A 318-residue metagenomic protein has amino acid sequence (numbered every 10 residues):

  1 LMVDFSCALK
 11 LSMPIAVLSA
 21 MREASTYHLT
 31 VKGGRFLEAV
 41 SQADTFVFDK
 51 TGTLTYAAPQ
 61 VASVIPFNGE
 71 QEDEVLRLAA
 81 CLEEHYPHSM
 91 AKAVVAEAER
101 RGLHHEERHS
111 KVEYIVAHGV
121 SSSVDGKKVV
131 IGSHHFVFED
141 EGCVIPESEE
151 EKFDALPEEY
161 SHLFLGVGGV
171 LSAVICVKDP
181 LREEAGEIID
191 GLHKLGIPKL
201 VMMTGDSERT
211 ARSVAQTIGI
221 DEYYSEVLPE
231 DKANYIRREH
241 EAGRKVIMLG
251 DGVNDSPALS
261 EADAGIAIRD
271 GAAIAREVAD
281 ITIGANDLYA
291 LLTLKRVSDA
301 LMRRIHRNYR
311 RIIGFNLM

Functional and structural regions predicted by a protein language model:
L1, M13-R22, Q60-S63, A93-A98 (+2 more regions): Re-entrant/interfacial helical elements at transmembrane boundaries that shape and gate the permeation pathway
L1-A8, L249, G265-A272, I281-A285 (+1 more regions): Hydrophobic transmembrane alpha-helices
L1-F48, L192, A215, D221-S225 (+2 more regions): Hydrophobic alpha-helical transmembrane segments
S6, M13, M203-D206, D270: Conserved phosphate-coupling serine/threonine residues in phosphotransfer and NTP-handling enzymes
K32-N254, A258-A264, R296-D299: Cytosolic catalytic headpiece
L54, A273-I274: Conserved switch/coupling elements of ABC/ABC-like ATPase nucleotide-binding domains
